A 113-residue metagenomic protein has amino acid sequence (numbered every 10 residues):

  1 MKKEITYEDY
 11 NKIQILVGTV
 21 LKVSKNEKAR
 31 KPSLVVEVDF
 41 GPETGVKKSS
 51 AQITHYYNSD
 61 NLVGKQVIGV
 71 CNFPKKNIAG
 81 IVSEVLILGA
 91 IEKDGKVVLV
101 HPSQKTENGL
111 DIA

Functional and structural regions predicted by a protein language model:
M1-A113: Phosphate-backbone binding interfaces of nucleic-acid-interacting proteins
